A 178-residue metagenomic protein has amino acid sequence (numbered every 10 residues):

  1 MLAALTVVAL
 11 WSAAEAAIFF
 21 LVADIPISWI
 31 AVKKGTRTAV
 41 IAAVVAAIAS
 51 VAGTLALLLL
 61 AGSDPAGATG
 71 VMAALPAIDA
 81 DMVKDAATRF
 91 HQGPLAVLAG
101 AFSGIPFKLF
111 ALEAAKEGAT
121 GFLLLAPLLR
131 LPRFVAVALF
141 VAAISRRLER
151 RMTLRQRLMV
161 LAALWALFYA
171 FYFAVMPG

Functional and structural regions predicted by a protein language model:
L2-V45, D85-L148, L167-P177: Hydrophobic alpha-helical membrane segments of integral membrane proteins
I30, K34, D64-M72, P76 (+2 more regions): Membrane-interfacial segments
A39-D81, Q92: Membrane helix-loop-helix hairpins that form the core translocation module of multi-pass transporters
A66-Q92, T153-G178: Selective transmembrane alpha-helices of multi-pass membrane proteins
